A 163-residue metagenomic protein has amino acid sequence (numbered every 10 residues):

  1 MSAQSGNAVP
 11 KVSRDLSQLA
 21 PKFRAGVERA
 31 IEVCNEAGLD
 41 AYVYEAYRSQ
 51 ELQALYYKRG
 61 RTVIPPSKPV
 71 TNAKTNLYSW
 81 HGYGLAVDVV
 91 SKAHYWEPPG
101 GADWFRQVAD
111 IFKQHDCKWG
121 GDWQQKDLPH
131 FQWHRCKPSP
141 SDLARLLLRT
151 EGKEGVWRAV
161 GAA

Functional and structural regions predicted by a protein language model:
S2-T150, E154-A163: Cell-envelope/glycan interface and biosynthesis
